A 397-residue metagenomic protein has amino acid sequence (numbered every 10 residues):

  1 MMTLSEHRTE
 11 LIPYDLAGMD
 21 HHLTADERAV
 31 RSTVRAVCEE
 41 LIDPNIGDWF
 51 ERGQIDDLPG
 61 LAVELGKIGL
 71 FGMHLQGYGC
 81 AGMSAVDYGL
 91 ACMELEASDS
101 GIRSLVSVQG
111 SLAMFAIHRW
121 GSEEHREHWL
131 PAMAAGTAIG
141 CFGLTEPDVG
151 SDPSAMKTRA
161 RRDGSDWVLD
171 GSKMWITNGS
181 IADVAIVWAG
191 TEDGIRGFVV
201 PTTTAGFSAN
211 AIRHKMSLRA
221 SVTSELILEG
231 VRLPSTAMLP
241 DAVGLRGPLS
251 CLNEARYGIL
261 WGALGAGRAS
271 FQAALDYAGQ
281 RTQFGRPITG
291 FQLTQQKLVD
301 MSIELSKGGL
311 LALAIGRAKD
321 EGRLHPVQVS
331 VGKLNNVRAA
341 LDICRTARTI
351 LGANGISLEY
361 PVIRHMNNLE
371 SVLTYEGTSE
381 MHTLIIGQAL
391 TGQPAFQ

Functional and structural regions predicted by a protein language model:
M1-S98, V108, W120-H125, A132 (+5 more regions): Alpha-helical interface subdomain recognition
M83, D152-S154, N178-A182, R219-S221 (+1 more regions): Short glycine/proline-enriched turns and hinge-like loops at secondary-structure junctions
S104-E124, G150-P153: N-terminal glycine-rich flavin-associated loop
M133, D148-S151, W175-N178, G190 (+1 more regions): Short Gly/Pro-enriched turn/cap motifs at secondary-structure boundaries
G136-L144: A short, Trp-centered hydrophobic/proline-enriched beta-strand micro-motif
A155, T203-R232: Flexible, small-/acidic-enriched active-site or ligand-binding loops
D170-A209: A short core secondary-structure module
S224-S250: A short, charged helix-loop
